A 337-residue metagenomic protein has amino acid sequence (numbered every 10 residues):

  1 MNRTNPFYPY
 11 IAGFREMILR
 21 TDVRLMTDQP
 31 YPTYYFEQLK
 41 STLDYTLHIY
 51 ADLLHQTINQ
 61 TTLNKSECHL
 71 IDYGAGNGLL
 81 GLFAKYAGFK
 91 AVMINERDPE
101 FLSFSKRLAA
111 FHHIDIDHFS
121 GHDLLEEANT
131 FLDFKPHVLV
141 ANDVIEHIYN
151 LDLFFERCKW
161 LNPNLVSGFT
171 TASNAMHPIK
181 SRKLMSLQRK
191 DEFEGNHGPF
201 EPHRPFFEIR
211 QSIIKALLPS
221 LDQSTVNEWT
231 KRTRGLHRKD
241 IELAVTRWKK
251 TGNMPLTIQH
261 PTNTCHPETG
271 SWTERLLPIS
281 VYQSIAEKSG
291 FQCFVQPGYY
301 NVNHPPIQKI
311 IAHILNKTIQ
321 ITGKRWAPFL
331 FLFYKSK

Functional and structural regions predicted by a protein language model:
M1-F134, G298-I311, A327-L330: Conserved N-terminal segment of class I S-adenosyl-L-methionine
C68, H137, L165: Conserved acidic residues
G74, P99, I148, R275-L276: Short alpha-helix boundary/capping motifs
D133-P136, N150: Active-site acidic short loop of glycosyltransferases
V140: A conserved beta-strand element that flanks and buttresses the S-adenosyl-L-methionine
V144: Hydrophobic adenine-recognition pocket in adenosine-nucleotide-binding enzymes
Y149-F331: S-adenosyl-L-methionine-dependent methyltransferase catalytic module, highlighting the catalytic core
Y334-K337: Active-site beta-strand termini and strand-to-loop segments that position acidic
